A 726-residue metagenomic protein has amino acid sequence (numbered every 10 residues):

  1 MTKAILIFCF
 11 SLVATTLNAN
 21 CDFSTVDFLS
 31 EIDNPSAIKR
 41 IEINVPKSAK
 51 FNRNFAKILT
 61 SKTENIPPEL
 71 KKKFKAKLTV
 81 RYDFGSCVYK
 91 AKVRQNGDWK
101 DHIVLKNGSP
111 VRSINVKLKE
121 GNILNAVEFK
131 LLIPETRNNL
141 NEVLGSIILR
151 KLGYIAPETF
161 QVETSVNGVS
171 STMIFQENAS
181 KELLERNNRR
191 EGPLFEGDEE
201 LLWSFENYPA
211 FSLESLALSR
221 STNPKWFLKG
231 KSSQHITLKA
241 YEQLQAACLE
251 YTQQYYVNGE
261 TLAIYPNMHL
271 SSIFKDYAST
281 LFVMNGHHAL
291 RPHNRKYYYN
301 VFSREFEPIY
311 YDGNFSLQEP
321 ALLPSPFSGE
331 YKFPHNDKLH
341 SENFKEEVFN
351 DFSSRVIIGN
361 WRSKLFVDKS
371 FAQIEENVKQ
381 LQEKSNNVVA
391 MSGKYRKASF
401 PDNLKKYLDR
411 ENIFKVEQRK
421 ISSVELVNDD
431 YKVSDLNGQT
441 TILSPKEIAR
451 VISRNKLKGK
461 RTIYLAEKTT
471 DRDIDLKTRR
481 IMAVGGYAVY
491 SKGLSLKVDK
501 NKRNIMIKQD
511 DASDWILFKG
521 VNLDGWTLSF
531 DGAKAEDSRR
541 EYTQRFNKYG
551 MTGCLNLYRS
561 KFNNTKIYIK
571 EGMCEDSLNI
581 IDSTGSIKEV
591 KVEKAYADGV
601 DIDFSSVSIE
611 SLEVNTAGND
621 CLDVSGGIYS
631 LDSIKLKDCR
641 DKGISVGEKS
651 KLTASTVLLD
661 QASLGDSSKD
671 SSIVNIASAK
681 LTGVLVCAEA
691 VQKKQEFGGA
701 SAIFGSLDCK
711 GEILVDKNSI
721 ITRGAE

Functional and structural regions predicted by a protein language model:
A4-T15: Bacterial N-terminal signal peptides
A19-K90, R304-E305, D368-K502, Q509-D510: Regulatory N- and C-terminal appendages and interdomain linkers associated with kinase/kinase-like NTP transferase
N54-A56, H102-L105, E185-R189, R291-K296 (+2 more regions): Short, solvent-exposed loop/turn and secondary-structure capping segments
R81-L218, V283-G286, F302: Conserved ATP-binding subdomain of kinase catalytic cores across diverse folds
V116, P266-G313: Active-site acidic catalytic loop and adjacent metal/ATP-binding pocket of ATP-dependent phosphoryl transfer enzymes
S180-L281: ATP-dependent phospho-/nucleotidyl transfer catalytic cores
L238, N285-G286, Y298-K420, V427: C-terminal catalytic region of ATP-dependent kinase domains
K456-E726: Extracellular beta-rich repeat passengers
